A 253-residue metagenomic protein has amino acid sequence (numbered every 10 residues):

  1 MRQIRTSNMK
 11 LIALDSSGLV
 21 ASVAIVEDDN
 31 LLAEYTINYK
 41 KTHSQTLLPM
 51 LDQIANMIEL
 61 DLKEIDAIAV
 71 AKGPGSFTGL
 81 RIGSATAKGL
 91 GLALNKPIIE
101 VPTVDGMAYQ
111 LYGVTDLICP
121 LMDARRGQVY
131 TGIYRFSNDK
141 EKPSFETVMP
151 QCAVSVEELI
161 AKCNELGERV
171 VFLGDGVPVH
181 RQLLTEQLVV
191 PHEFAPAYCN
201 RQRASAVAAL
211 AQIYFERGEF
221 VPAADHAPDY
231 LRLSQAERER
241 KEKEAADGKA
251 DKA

Functional and structural regions predicted by a protein language model:
R2-I4, E237-A253: SAM-dependent methyltransferases
R2-K72, R201: N-terminal beta-alpha supersecondary unit
I4-N8, N30, P97-R201, E216 (+3 more regions): Surface "functional belts" at beta-alpha junctions
N38-T46, F77, R81, A85 (+3 more regions): Residues at secondary-structure transition points
I54-I58, A93, L111, V207-F215: Stable alpha-helical structural segments in soluble proteins, enriched in small hydrophobic residues
A69-I98, T103: DPxDG-like acidic metal-binding loop motif
A197-D229: Glycine-rich phosphate-binding/hydrolytic loop that grips phosphoryl groups
